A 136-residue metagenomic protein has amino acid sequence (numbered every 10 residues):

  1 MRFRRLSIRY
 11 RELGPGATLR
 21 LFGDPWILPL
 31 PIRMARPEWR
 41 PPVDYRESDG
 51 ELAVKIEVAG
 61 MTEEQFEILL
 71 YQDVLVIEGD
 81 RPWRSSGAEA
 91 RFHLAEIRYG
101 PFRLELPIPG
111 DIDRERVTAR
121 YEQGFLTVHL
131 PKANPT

Functional and structural regions predicted by a protein language model:
M1-A53, E78, W83-G87: N-terminal leader/pre-domain low-complexity segments
R40, R103, R114: Short coil/loop residues immediately preceding or within conserved phosphate-binding loops of NTP-utilizing enzyme
E47, I97-Y99, I112, Y121: Surface-exposed coil/turn segments at beta-strand junctions on protein surfaces, enriched
S48-G50, Y71, E122: Structural motif
L52-V58, T127-L130: Short, well-ordered beta-strand segments enriched in hydrophobic/aromatic residues
T62-A90: Core FKBP-type peptidyl-prolyl cis-trans isomerase
T62-E67, P107-T136: Beta-rich strand-turn-strand
R81-E105: An anionic, turn-rich surface loop/hairpin at beta-sheet edges that serves as a generic interaction/coordination patch
